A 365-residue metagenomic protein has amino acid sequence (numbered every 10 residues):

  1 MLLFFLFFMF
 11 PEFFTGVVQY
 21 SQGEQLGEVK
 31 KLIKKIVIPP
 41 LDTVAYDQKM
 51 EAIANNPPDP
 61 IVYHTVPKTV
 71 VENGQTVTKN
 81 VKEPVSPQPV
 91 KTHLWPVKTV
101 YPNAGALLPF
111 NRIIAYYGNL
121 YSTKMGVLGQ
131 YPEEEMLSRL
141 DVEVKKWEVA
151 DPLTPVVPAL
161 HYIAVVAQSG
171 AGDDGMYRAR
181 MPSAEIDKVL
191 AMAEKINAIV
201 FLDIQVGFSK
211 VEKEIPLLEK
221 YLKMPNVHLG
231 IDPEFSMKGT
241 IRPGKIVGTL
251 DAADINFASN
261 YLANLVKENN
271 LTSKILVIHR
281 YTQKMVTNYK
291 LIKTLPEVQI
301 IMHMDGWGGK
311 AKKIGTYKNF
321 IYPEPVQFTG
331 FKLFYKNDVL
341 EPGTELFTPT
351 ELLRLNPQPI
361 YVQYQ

Functional and structural regions predicted by a protein language model:
M1-A179, P296-V298, K312-Q365: Alpha/beta catalytic barrel-like cores
N119-Y121, I163-A167, Q205-G207, E234-S236 (+3 more regions): Active-site beta-loop-alpha junctions enriched in small/polar residues
M125, S169-G170, S209-E212, M237-I241 (+3 more regions): Extracytoplasmic/secreted cell-surface and envelope-processing proteins
K146, P155-E234: Substrate-binding cleft of extracellular glycoside hydrolase catalytic domains
P155-V156, E194-I199, P225-H228, N270-I275 (+2 more regions): Loop/turn elements at helix/coil->beta-strand transitions in domains of secreted/extracellular proteins
S183-I186, E219-P233, A252-I255, E297-K312: Acidic, His- and aromatic-enriched active-site or binding-groove loops in soluble protein domains that engage sugars
V206-V211, K267-M285: Aromatic-lined carbohydrate-recognition surfaces of secreted/lumenal glycan-active proteins
P233-N270: Substrate-binding surface in catalytic domains of secreted glycosidases
